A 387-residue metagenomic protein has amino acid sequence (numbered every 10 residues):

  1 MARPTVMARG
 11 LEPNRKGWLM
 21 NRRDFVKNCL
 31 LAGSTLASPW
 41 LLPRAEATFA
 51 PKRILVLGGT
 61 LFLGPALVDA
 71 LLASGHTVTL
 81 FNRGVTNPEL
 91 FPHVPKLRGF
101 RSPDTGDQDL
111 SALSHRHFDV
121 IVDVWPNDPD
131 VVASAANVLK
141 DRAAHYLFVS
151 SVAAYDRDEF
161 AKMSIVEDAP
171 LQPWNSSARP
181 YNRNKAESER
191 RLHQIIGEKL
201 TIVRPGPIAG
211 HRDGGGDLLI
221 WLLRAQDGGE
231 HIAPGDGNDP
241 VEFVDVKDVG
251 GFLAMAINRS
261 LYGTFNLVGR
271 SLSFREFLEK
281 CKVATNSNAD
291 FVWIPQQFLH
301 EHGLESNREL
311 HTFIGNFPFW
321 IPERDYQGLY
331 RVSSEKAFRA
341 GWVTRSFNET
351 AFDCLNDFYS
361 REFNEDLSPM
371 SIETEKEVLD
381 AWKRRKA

Functional and structural regions predicted by a protein language model:
T5-V6, G10-N14, W18-E46: N-terminal export signals
L57-L72: N-terminal Rossmann NAD(P)H-binding glycine-rich loop of SDR-like oxidoreductase domains
T60, N87-A143: NAD(P)H-binding glycine-rich loop region in Rossmannoid oxidoreductase-like domains and their noncatalytic homologs
F81-V85: N-terminal Rossmann-fold cofactor-binding loop
S151-P180, Q194-I196: Active-site "gating" loop of Rossmann-like NAD(P)-dependent oxidoreductase/epimerase domains
E189-R212: Conserved beta-loop-beta element that borders a ligand/cofactor-binding pocket
G215-W221, P234-R259, G263, R275-E276 (+1 more regions): Substrate-positioning beta->alpha
M255-G328, S333-E335, D353-L355, E362-K386: Mid/C-terminal beta-alpha module of Rossmann-like enzyme folds, strongest in SDR-family dehydrogenases/epimerases
